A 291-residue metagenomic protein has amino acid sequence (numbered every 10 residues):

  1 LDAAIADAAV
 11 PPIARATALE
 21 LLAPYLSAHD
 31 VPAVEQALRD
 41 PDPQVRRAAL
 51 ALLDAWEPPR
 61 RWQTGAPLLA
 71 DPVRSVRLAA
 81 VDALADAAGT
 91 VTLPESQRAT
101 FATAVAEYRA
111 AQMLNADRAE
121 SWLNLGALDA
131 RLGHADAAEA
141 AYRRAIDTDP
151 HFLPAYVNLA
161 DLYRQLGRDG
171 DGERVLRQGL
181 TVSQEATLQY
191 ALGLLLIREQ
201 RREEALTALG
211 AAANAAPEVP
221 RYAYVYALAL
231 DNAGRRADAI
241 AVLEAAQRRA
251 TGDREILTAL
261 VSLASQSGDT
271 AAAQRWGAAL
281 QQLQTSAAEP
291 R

Functional and structural regions predicted by a protein language model:
L1-I5, S27-R39, E57-L69, V91-E107 (+1 more regions): Amphipathic alpha-helical scaffolding segments comprising HEAT/armadillo-like alpha-solenoid repeats
Y25, D40-P41, W56, D71-P72 (+6 more regions): Structural marker of alpha-solenoid helical repeat scaffolds
A55, D86, R131, Q165-L166 (+3 more regions): Register position in tetratricopeptide repeats
V73, R118, F152, E185-A186 (+3 more regions): Residue-level recognition of tetratricopeptide repeat
Y108-R109, Y142, L176, L209 (+2 more regions): Hydrophobic/aromatic packing residues within the alpha-helices of TPR/SEL1-like helical repeat arrays
S121, A155, L188-Q189, Y222 (+2 more regions): TPR alpha-solenoid repeat register
